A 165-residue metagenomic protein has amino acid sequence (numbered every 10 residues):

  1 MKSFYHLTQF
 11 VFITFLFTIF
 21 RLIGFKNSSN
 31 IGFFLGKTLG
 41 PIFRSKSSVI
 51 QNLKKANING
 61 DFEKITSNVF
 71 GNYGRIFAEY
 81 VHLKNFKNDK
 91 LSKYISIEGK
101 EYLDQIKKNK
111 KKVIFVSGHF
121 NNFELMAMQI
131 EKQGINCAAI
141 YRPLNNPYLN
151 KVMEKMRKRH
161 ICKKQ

Functional and structural regions predicted by a protein language model:
M1-S117, N150-K155: Membrane-anchoring hydrophobic helices of lipid-metabolizing enzymes
K111-Q165: Catalytic core of membrane glycerolipid acyltransferases/transacylases, capturing the structured, soluble-facing
